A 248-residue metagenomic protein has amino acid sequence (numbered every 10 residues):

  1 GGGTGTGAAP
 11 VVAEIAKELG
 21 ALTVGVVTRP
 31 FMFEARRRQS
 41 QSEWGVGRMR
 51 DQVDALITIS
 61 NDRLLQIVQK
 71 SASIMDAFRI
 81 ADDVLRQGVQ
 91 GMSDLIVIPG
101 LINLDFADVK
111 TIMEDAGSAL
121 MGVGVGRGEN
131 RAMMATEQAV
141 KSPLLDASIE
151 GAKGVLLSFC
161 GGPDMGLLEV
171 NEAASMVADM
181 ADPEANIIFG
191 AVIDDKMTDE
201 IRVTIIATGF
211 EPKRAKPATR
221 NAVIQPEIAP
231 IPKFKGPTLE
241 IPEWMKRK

Functional and structural regions predicted by a protein language model:
G1-K248: Tubulin/FtsZ superfamily GTPase core signature
